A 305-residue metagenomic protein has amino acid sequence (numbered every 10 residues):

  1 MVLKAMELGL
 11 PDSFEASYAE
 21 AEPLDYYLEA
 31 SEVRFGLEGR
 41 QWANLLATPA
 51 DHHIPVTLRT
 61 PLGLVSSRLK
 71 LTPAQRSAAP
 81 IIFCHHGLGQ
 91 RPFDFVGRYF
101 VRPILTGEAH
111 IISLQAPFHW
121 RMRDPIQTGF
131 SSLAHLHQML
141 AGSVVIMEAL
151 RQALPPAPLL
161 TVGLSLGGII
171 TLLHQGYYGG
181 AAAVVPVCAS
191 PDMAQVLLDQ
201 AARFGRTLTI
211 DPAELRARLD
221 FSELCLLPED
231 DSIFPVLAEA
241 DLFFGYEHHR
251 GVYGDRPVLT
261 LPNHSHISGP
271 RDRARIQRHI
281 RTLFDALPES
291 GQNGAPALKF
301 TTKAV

Functional and structural regions predicted by a protein language model:
M1-H52, F300-V305: N-terminal targeting or regulatory segments adjacent to alpha/beta-hydrolase or S9 domains
G63-S66, T72-P125: Short, surface-exposed "cap/lid" segments of acyl-processing enzymes
P125-A153: Alpha/beta-hydrolase active-site loop
M139, S165-I169: Active-site loop->helix "elbow" adjoining a glycine-rich segment at hydrolase catalytic centers
L154-S165: Alpha/beta-hydrolase fold nucleophile elbow
I169-L215: Hydrolase active-site cap/lid region
Q195-T260: The feature captures the conserved acid-bearing segment of alpha/beta-hydrolase catalytic domains
H264-Q277: Catalytic histidine-centered segment of alpha/beta-hydrolase-like enzymes
